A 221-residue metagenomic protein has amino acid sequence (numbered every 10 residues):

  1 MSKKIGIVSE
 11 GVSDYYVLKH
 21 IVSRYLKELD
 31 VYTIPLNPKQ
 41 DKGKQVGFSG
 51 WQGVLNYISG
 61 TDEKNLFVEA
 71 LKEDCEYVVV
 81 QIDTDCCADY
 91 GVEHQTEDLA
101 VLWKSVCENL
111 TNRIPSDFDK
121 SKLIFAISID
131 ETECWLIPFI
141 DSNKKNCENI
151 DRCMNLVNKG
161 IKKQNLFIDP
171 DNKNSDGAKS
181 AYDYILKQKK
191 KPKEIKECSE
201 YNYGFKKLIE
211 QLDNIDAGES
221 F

Functional and structural regions predicted by a protein language model:
S2, Y15-F48, I58-F221: C-terminal accessory helical subdomains adjacent to catalytic cores in phosphodiester- and nucleotide-handling enzymes
G6-V8: Conserved beta-strand elements of the Class I
G11-S13: Short polar catalytic/cofactor-binding loops
W51-Q52: Non-catalytic terminal and connector segments of soluble metabolic enzymes
